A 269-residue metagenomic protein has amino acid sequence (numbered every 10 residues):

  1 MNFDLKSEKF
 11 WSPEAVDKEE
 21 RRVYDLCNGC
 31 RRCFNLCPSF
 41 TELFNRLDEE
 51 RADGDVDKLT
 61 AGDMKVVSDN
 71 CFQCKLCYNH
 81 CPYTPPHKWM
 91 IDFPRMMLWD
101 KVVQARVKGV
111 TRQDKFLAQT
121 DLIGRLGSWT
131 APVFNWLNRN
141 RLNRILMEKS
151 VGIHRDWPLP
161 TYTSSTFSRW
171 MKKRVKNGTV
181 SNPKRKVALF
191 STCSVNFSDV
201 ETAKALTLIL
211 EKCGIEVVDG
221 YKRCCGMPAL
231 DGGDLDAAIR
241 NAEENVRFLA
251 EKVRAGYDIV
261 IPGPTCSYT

Functional and structural regions predicted by a protein language model:
N2-V66: N-terminal cysteine/histidine-rich coordination modules
E14, K18-Y24, D53-C224, P228-T269: Iron-sulfur-cluster electron-transfer modules
